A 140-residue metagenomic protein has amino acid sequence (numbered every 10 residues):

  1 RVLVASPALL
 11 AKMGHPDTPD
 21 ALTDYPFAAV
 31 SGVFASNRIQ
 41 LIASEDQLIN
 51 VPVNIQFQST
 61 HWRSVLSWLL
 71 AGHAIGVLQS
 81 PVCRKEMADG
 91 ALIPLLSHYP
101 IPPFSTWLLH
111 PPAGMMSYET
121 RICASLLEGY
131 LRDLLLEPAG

Functional and structural regions predicted by a protein language model:
R1, L9-L10, V65, C83: A generic structural signal for short hydrophobic patches within well-formed alpha-helices
R1-A5, A21-T23, H98-F104: Short Pro/Gly-enriched coil loops immediately N-terminal to beta-strands
V4-V30: Flexible hinge/capping segments at coil-to-helix
D20, L66-S67, R121: Alpha-helical segments flanking ligand/cofactor-binding loops in enzyme cores
P26-Q47: Secondary-structure junction motif
A29, N50-H61, Y99: Short beta-strand-to-loop elements that line the ligand-binding cleft of bilobed periplasmic-binding protein-like
V65-A91: A ligand-binding cleft/hinge motif common to bilobed small-molecule-binding domains
S80-D89, Y99-G140: C-terminal effector-binding regulatory domain of bacterial HTH transcription factors
